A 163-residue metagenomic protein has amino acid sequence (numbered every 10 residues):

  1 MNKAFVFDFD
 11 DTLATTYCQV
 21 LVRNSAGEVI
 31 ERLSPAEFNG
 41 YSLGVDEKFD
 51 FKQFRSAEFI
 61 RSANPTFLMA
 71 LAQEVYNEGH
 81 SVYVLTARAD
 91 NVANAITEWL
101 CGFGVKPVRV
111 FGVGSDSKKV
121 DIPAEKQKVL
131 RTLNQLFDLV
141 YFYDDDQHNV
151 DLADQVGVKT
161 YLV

Functional and structural regions predicted by a protein language model:
M1, K106, L136-L139: Short loop/turn motifs at secondary-structure junctions
K3-V120: Alpha-helical substrate-recognition element adjacent to the catalytic core
T12, T132-Q135, Y161: Acidic/proline-rich low-complexity IDRs
A70-L71, W99, V129, N149-V156: A short acidic, amphipathic alpha-helical/loop segment
Y76, R131-N134, D154: N-terminal cationic-hydrophobic initiation segments that often serve targeting/anchoring roles
V120-L136: Donor nucleotide-activated moiety binding/catalytic core segment of transferases that use nucleotide-activated donors
F137-V163: Acidic, Mg2+-coordinating phosphoryl-transfer loop and its flanking beta/alpha structural elements, shared across
